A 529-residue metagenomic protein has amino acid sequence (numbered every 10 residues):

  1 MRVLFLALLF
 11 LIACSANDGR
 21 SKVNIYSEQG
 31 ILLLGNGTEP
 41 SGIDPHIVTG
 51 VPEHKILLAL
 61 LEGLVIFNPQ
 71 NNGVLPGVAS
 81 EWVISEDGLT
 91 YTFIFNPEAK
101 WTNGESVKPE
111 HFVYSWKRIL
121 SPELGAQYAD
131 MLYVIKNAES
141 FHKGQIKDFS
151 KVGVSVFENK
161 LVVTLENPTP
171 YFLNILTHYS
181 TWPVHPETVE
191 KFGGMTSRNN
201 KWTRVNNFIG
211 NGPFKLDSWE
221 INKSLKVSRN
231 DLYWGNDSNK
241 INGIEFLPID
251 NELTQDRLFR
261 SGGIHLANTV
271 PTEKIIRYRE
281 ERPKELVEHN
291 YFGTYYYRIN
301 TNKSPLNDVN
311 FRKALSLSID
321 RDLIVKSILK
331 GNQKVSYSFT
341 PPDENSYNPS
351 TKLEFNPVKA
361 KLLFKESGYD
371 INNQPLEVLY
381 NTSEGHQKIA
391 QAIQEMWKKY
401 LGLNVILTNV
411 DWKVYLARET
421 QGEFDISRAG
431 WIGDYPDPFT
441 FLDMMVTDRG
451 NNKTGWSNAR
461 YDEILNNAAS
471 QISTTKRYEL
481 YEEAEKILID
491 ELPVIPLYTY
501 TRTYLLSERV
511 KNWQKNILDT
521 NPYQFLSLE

Functional and structural regions predicted by a protein language model:
G35-E86, N207-G210: N-terminal lobe/hinge region of extracytoplasmic solute-binding protein
T38-H54, V78, E105, F172-P183 (+3 more regions): A structural "hinge/loop" feature
P69, L165-S238, G243, L253 (+2 more regions): Gly/Pro-rich hinge or "lid" segments in bacterial periplasmic/extracellular proteins
E81-Y128, V162, P305: Aromatic- and charge-enriched surface segment that lines or borders ligand/interaction sites
L124-E190: Surface-exposed binding/hinge segments that line and control ligand-binding clefts or catalytic entry sites
P170, E220, S318-N348, E384-Q394 (+1 more regions): Detector for C-terminal structural segments
D217-S228, E245-K303, K326: Extracellular/periplasmic solute-recognition and catalytic clefts
R229, N307-K399, I406, E483: Append "and occasionally in soluble cytosolic enzymes with long acidic Gly/Pro-rich linkers
